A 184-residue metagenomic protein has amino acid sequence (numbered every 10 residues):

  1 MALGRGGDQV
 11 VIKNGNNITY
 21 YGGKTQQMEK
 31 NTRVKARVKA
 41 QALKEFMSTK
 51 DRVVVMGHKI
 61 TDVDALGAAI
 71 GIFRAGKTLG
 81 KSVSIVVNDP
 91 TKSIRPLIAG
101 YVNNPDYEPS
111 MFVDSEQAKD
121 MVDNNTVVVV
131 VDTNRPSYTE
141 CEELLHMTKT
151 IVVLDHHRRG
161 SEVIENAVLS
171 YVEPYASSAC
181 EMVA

Functional and structural regions predicted by a protein language model:
L3-G6, N14-N16, G23-A184: Replace "Mg2+/Mn2+-dependent" with "divalent metal-dependent
